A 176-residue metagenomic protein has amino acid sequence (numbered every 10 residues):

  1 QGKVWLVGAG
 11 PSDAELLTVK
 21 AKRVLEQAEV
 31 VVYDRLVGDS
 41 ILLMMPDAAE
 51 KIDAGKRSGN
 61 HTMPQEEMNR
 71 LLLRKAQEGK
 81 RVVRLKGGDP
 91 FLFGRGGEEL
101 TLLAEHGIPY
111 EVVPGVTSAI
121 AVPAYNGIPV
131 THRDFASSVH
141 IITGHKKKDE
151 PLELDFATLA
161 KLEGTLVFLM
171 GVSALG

Functional and structural regions predicted by a protein language model:
Q1, L17-K22, E26-Q27, R133 (+2 more regions): Proteins with a high burden of low-complexity, intrinsically disordered sequence enriched in S/T/G/P/A and R, requiring
Q1-G8, A21-V116, A121: Class I S-adenosyl-L-methionine
Q1-L6, Q77-V82, S138, K146-G176: A contiguous loop/helix-start segment that scaffolds small-molecule binding in enzyme catalytic cores
P11-A14, L36-V37, K146-K148, S173-A174: Short beta->alpha connector loops
D13, D89-L162: Class I SAM-dependent methyltransferase SAM-binding "motif I" and its flanking Rossmann-like core
A14-E15, S58: Short strand->helix junction
T18-K20, S40-L43, L154-L162: Enzymes that bind and transform nitrogen-containing heteroaromatic metabolites
